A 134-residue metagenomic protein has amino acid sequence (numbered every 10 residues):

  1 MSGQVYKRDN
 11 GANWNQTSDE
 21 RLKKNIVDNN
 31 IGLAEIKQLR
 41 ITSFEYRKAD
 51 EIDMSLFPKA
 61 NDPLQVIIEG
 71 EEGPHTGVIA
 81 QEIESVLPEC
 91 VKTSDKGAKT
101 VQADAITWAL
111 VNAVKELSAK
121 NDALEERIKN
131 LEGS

Functional and structural regions predicted by a protein language model:
M1-N25: Small/polar residue-rich beta-strand/coil "junction" motifs that cap repeat-based extracellular fibers
S18, K23, P58-I68, P88-S134: C-terminal intramolecular chaperone/auto-processing assembly modules
K24-Q38: Periplasmic N-terminal gating module of Gram-negative TonB-dependent outer-membrane receptors
F44, I83: Active-site-adjacent helical/loop segments in soluble small-molecule enzymes
E45-K59: Internal, charge-rich low-complexity segments
I79: Phosphate-proximal small/polar/acidic motifs at interfaces that engage nucleotide phosphates, polyphosphates
